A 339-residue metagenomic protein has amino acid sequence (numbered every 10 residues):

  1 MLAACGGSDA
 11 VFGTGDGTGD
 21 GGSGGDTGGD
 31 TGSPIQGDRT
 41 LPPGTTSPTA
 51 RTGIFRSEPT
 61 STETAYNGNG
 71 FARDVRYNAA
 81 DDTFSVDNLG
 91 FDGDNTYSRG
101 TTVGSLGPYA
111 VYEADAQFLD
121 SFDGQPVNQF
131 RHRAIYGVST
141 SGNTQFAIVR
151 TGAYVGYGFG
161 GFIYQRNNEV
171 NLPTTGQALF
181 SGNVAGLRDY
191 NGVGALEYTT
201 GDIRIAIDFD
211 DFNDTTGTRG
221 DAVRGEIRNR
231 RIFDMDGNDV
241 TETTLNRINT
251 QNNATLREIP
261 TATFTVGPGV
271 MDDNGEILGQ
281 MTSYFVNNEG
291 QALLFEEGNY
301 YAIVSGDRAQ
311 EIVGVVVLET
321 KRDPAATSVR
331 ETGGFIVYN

Functional and structural regions predicted by a protein language model:
L2-A4: C-terminal motif of bacterial Sec signal peptides marking the signal peptidase cleavage site
G6-N339: Mature soluble binding/inhibitory domains
